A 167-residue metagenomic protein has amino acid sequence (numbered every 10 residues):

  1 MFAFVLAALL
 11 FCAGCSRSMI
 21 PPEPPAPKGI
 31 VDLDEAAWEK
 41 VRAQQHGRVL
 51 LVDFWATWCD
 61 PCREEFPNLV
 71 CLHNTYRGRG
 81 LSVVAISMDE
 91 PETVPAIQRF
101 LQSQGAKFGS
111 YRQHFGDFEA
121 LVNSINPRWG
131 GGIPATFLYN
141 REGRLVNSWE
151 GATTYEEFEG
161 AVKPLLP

Functional and structural regions predicted by a protein language model:
F11-G14: C-terminal motif of bacterial Sec signal peptides marking the signal peptidase cleavage site
S16-S18: Bacterial signal peptide processing site
G29-L50, H73: A short beta-strand-turn-helix
R48-L50, F54-W58, E90, G132: Short pre-active-site segment immediately N-terminal to redox-active cysteine/selenocysteine motifs in thiol-based
F54-C71: Conserved redox-active cysteine motifs that mediate thiol-disulfide chemistry, especially di-cysteine Cys-X(1-2)-Cys
G80-V94, A106-G116: Thiol-based oxidoreductase modules, predominantly thioredoxin-like and allied folds used for disulfide exchange
Q98-I133: Short, internal strand/loop/helix patches that form the active-site neighborhood or redox-interaction surface
G132-P167: Thiol-/selenol-based redox modules, centered on thioredoxin-like and closely related oxidoreductase domains
